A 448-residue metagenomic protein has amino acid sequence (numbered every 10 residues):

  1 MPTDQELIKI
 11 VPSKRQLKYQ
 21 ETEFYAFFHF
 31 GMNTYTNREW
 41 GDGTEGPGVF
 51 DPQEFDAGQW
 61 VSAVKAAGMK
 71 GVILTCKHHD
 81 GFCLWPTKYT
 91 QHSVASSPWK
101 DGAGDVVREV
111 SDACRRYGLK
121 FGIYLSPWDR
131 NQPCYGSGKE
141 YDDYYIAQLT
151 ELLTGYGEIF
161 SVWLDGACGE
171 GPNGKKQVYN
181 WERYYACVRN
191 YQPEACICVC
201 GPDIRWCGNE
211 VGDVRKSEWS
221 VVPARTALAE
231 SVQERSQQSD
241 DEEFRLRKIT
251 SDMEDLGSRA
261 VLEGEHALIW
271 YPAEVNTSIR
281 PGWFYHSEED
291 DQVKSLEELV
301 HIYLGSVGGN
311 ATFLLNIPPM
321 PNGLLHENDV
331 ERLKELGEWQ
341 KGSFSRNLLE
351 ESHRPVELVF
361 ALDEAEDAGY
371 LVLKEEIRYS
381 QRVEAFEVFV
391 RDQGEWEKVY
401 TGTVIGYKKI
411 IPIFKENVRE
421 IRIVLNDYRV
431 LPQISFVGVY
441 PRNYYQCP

Functional and structural regions predicted by a protein language model:
M1-F414, V424-P448: Mature catalytic domains of secreted/periplasmic carbohydrate-active enzymes
E416-V418: Extracellular Ig-like/FN3 beta-sandwich strand-entry sites
E420-R422: Short, conserved beta-strand segments of beta-strand-rich sandwich/propeller modules, principally
